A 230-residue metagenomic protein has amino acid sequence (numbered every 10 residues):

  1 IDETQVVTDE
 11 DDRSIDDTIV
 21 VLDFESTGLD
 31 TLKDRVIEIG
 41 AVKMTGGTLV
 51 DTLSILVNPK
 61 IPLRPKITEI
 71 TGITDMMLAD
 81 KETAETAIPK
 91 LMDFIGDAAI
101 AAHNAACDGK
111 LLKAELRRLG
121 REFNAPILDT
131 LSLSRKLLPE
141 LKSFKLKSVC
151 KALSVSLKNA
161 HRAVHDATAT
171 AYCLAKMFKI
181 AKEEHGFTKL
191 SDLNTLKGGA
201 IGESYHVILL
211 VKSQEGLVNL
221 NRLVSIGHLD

Functional and structural regions predicted by a protein language model:
I1, V20, A105, K110-L112 (+1 more regions): Phosphodiester-processing cores and adjacent nucleic acid-binding clamps
E3-A125, P139-H161: Conserved non-catalytic scaffold segment of RNase H-like nuclease domains
